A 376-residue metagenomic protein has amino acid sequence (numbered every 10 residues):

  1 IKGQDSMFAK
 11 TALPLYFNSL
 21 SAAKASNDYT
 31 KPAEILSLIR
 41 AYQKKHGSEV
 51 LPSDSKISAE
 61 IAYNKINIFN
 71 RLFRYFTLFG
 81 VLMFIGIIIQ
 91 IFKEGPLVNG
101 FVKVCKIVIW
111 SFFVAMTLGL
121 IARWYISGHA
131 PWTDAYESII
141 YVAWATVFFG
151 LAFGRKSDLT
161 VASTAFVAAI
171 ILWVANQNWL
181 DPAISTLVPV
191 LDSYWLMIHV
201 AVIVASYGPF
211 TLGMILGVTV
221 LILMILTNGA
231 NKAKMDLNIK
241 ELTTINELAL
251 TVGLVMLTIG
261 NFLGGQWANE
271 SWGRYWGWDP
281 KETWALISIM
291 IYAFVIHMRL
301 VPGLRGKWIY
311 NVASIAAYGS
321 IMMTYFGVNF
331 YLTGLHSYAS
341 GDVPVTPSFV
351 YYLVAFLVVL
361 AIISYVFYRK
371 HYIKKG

Functional and structural regions predicted by a protein language model:
I1-A62: Soluble extramembrane regions of membrane proteins in the secretory/endomembrane system
L51-V81: Cytosolic-side membrane-insertion boundary helix
F69-E94, V102-H129, T133-S185, W195-I225 (+3 more regions): Hydrophobic cores of alpha-helical transmembrane segments in multi-pass integral membrane proteins
L97: Solvent-exposed interhelical
V188-D192: Interhelical loops and loop-helix junctions of multi-pass membrane transporters/channels
L226-L242: Membrane-interface interhelical connector segments
